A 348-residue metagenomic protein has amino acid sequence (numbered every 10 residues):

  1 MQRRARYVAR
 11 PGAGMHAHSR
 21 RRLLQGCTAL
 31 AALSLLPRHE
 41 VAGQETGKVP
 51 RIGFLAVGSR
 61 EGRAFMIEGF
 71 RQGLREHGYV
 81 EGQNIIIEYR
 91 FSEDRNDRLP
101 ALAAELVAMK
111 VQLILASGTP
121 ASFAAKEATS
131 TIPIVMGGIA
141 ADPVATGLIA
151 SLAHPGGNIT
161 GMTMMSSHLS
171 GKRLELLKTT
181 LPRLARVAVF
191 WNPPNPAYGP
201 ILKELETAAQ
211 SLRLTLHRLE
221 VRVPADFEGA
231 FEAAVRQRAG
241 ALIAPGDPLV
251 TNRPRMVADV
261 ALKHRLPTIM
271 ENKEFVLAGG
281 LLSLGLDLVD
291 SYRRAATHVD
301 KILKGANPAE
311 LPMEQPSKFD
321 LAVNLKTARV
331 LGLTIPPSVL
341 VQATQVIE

Functional and structural regions predicted by a protein language model:
M1-E348: Short hydrophobic alpha-helices and adjacent helix-cap/hinge residues
